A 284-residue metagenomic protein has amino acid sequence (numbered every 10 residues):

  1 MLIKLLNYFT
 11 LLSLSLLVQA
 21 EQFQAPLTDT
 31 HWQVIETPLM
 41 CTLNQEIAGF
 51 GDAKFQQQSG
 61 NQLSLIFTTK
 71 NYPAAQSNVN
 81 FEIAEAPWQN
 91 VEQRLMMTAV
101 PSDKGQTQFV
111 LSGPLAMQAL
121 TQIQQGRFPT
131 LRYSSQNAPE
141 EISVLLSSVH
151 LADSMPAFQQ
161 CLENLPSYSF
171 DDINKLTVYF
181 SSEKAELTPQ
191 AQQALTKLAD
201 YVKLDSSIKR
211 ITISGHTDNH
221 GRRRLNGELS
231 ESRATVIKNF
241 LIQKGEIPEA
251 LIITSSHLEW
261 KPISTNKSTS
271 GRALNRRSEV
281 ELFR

Functional and structural regions predicted by a protein language model:
L2-L11: Sec-dependent signal peptide recognition, specifically the positively charged N-region followed immediately by
S15-V18: N-terminal signal peptide c-region/cleavage motif recognized by signal peptidases
E21-N78: An ectodomain-focused feature that recognizes extracytoplasmic/extracellular
L65-T98: Extended low-complexity, serine/threonine- and proline-enriched intrinsically disordered segments
Q108-Q124: Short, solvent-exposed, Trp/other aromatic-anchored flexible loops in extracytoplasmic proteins
T121, Q193-D200, I211, G227 (+2 more regions): Solvent-exposed, polar/charged alpha-helical surfaces in well-ordered, non-transmembrane soluble domains, broadly
F128-K209: Periplasmic peptidoglycan-binding/tethering modules of Gram-negative envelope proteins
T217-R284: Periplasmic OmpA-like peptidoglycan-binding domain that tethers envelope proteins to the cell wall
